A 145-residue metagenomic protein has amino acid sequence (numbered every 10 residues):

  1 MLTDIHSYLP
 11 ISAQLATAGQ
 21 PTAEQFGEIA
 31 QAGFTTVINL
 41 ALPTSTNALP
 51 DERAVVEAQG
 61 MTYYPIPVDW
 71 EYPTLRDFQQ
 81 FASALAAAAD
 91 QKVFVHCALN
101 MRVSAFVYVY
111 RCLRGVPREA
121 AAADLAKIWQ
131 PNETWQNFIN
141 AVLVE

Functional and structural regions predicted by a protein language model:
M1-G19, Q25, M61, N140: Mobile, glycine- and charge-enriched loop segments and immediately flanking short secondary-structure elements within
Y8, A32, L40, W70 (+3 more regions): Bulky hydrophobic/aromatic packing residues
I11, G33, A89-D90: Residue-level preference for short coil/turn positions at secondary-structure junctions
A16-A86, P117: Cysteine-based protein phosphatase catalytic domain of the PTP/DSP
T36, K92-F94: Short SAM/SAH-binding signature in class I
D77, A82-K92, L99, V109-E145: PTP/DSP superfamily signal
M101-A105: Glycine-rich nucleophile elbow surrounding the catalytic serine of serine-hydrolase chemistry
